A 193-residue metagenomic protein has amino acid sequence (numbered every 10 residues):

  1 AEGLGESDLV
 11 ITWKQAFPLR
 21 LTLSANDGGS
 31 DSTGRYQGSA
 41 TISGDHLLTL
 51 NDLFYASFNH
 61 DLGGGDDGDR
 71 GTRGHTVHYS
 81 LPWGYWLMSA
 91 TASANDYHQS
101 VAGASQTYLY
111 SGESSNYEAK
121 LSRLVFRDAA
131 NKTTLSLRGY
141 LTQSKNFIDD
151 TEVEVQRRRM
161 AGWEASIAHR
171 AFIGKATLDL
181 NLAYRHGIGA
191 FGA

Functional and structural regions predicted by a protein language model:
A1-T91, R127: Outer-membrane beta-barrel initiation region
P82, L87-A193: Transmembrane beta-strand segments of outer-membrane beta-barrel domains in Gram-negative and organellar OMPs
